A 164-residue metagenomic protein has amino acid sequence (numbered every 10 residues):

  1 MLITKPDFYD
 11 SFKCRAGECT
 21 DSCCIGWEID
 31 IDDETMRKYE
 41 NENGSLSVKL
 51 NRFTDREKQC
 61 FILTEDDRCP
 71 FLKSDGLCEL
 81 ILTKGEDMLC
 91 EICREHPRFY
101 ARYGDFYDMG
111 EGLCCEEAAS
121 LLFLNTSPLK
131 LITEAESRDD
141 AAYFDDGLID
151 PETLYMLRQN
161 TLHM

Functional and structural regions predicted by a protein language model:
M1-S22, E28-K38, D55-D66, K73-M164: Short loop/turn segments that flank or connect secondary-structure elements
E40-N43: Membrane-interface amphipathic/juxtamembrane segments adjacent to transmembrane helices
N51-R52: Short coil/turn segments at secondary-structure boundaries
